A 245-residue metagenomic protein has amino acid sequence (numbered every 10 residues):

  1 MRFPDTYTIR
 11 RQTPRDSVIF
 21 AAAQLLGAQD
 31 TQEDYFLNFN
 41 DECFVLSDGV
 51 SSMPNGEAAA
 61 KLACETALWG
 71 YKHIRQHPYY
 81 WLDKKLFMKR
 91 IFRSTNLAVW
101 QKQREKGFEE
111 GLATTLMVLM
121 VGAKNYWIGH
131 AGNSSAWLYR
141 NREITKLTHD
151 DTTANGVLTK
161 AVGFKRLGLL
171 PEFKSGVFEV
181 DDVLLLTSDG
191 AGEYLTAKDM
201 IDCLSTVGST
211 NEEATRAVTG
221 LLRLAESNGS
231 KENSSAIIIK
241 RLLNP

Functional and structural regions predicted by a protein language model:
M1-P245: PP2C/PPM-type serine/threonine phosphatase catalytic domain
